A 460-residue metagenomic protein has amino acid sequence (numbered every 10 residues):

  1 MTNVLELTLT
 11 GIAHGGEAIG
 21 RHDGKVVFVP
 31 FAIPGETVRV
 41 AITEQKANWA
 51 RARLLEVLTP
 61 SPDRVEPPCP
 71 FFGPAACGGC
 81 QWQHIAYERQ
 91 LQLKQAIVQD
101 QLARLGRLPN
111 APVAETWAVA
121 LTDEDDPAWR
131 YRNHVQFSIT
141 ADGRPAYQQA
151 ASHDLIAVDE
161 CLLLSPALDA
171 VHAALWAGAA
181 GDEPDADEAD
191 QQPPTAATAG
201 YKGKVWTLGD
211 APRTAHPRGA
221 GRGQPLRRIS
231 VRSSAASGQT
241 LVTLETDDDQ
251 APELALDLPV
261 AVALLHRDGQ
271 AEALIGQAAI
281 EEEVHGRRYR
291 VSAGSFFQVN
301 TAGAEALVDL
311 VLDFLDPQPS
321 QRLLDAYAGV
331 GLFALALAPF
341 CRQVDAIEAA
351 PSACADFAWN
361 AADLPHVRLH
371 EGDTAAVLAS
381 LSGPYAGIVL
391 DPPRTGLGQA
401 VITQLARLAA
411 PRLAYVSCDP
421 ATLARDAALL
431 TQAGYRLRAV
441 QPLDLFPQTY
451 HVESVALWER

Functional and structural regions predicted by a protein language model:
M1-L390, T395, A400-T403, A409: Accessory RNA-recognition modules of RNA-modification enzymes
H134, H451-V455: Short hydrophobic/aromatic beta-strand or adjacent loop that forms the aromatic wall/cage of a ligand/substrate-binding
H370-V452: S-adenosylmethionine
A456-R460: Conserved beta strand-loop-helix elements of the APE1-like EEP
